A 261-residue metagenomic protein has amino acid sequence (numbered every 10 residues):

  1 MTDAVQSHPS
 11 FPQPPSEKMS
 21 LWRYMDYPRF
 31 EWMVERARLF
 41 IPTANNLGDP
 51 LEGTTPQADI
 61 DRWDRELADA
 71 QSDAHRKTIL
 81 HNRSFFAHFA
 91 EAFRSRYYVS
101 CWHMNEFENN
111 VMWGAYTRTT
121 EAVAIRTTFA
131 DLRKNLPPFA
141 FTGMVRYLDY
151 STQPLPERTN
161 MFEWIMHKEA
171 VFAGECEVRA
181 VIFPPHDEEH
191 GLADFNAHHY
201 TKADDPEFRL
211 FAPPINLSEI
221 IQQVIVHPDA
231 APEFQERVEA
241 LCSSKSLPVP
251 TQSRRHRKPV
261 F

Functional and structural regions predicted by a protein language model:
M1-F261: Partner-binding and oligomerization surfaces adjacent to conserved cores of proteins that assemble macromolecular
